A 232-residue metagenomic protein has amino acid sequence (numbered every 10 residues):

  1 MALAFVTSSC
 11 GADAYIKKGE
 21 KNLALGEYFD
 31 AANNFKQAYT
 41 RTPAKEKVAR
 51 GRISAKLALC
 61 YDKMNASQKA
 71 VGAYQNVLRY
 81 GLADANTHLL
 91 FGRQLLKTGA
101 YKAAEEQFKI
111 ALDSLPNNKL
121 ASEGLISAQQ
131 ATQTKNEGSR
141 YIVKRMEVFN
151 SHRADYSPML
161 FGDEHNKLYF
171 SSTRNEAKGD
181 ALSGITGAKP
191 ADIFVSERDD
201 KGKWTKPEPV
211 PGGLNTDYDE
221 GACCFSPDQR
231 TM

Functional and structural regions predicted by a protein language model:
M1-A4: Bacterial N-terminal signal peptides
T7-E27, T42: Bacterial Sec signal peptide processing site at the extreme N-terminus
A12-D13, E46-K47, G51-R52, D84-N86 (+1 more regions): Helix-start (N-cap) detector for alpha-helical repeat units in TPR-like alpha-solenoids, especially tetratricopeptide
L25, F29, K63, T87-L90 (+1 more regions): Short, conserved micro-motifs composed of acidic
